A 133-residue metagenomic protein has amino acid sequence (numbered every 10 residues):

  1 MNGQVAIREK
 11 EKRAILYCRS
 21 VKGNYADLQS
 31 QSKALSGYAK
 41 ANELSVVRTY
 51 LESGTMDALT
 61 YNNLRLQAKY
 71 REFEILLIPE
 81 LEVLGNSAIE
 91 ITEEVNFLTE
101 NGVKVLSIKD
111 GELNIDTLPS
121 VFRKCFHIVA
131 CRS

Functional and structural regions predicted by a protein language model:
M1-S133: Short, structured surface patches at the beginning of a domain
